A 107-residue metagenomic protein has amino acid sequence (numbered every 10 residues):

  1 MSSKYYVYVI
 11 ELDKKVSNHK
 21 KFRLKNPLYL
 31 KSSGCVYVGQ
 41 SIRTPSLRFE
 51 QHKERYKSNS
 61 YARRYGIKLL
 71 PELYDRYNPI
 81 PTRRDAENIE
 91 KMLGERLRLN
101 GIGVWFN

Functional and structural regions predicted by a protein language model:
M1-E50, R84-E90: GIY-YIG nuclease catalytic motif and its immediate N-terminal context
R43-S46, E50-N107: Aromatic/basic micro-patches that form nucleic-acid/chromatin recognition or nuclease catalytic surfaces
